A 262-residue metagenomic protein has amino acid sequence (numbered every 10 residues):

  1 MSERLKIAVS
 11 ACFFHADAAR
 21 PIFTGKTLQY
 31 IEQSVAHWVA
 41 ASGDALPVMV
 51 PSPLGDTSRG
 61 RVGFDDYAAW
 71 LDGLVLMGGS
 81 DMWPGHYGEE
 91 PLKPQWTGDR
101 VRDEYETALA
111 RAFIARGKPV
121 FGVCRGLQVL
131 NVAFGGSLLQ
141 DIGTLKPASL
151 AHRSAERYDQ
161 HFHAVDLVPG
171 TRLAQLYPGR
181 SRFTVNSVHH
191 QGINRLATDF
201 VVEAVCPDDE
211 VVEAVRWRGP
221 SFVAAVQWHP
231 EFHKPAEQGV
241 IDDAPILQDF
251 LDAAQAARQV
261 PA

Functional and structural regions predicted by a protein language model:
M1-F121, V132, L139, G143-G179 (+4 more regions): N-terminal beta1-alpha1 cap of cysteine-dependent amidohydrolase-like domains
G122, L127: Glycine-rich beta-to-alpha active-site loop
A224-Q227: Active-site-proximal beta-strand elements of phosphoester/diester hydrolases
